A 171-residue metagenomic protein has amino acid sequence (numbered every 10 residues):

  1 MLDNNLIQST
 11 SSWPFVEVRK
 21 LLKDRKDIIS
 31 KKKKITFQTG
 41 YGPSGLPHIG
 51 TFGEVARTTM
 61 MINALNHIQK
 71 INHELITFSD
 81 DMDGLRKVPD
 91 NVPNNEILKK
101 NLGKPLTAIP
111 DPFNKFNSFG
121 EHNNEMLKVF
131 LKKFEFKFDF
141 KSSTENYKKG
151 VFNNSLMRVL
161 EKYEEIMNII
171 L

Functional and structural regions predicted by a protein language model:
M1-I49, N63-T77, P93-K104, V129: Non-catalytic terminal extensions that flank enzyme cores
Q8, F52, N114-S118: Charge-dense, low-complexity intrinsically disordered segments
G45-P47, M82-R86, K148-V151: Short catalytic/ligand-binding loop motif for oxyanion handling, primarily in non-cytosolic enzymes, centered on
G50-F52, V88-D90, N153-S155: Surface-exposed beta-strand edges and their flanking turn/coil or helix-capping segments
G50-M61: Active/ligand-binding-proximal structured segments within catalytic/core domains that scaffold catalytic residues
R57, I76-N123: N-terminal accessory alpha/beta regions
P105-L171: Active-site neighborhoods of enzyme catalytic cores
